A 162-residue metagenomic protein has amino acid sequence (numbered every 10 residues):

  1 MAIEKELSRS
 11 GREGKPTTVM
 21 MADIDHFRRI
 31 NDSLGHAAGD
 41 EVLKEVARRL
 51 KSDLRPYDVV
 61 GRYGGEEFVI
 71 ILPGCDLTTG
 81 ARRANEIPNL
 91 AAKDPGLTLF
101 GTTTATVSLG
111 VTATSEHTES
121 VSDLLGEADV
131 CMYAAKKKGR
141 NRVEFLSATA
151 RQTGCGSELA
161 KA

Functional and structural regions predicted by a protein language model:
M1-P16, H26-G74, T78, R82 (+1 more regions): Cytosolic catalytic cores of cyclic-nucleotide second-messenger enzymes
R9, S52-Y57, N89-T102, M132-A134: Short catalytic/binding micro-motifs of nucleotide second-messenger systems
T18, S108: Cell-envelope/extracellular polymer assembly enzymes that use nucleotide-activated donors
V19, L99-F100, V143-L146: Short, hydrophobic secondary-structure boundary micro-motifs
M20-D23, G65, A128: Conserved metal-coordinating catalytic motifs of nucleotidyl cyclase and c-di-GMP turnover enzymes
M21, L72, V111-A113: Sensory input modules used in signal transduction, predominantly PAS/LOV/GAF but also related non-catalytic regulatory
R62, G80, N89-V107, L124: Catalytic core regions of nucleotide second-messenger enzymes
A81, T114-A162: Catalytic-core segments of nucleotide cyclases and related cyclic-nucleotide turnover enzymes
